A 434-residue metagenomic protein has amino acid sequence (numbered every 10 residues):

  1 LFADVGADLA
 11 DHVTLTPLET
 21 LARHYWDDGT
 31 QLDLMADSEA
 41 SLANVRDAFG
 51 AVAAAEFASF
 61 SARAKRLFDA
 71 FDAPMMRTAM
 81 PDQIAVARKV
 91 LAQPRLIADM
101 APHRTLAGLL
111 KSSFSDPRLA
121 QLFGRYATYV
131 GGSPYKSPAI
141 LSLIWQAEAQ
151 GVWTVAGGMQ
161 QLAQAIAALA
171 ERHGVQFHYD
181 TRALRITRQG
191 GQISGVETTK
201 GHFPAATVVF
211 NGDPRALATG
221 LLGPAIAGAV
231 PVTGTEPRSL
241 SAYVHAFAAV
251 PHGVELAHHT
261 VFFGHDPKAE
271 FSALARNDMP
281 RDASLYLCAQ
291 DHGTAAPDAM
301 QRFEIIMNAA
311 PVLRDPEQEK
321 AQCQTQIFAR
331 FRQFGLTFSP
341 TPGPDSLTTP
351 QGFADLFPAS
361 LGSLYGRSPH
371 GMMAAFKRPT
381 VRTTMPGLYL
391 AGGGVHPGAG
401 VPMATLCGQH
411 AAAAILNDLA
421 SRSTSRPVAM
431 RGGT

Functional and structural regions predicted by a protein language model:
L1-L21: N-terminal FAD cofactor-binding segment of flavoenzymes
D27-K136: Rossmann-like flavin
D116-V130, Y286, T337-P397: A glycine-rich dinucleotide-binding beta-alpha-beta segment and adjacent secondary-structure elements that constitute
S142-I193, E197-T199: Helical element adjacent to the flavin cofactor pocket in flavoenzyme catalytic cores
L184-P297, R431: Mid-domain catalytic core of redox enzymes that form a hydrophobic substrate pocket/lid adjacent to a catalytic redox
R188, N417-T434: Active-site-proximal substrate-binding core of FAD-dependent oxidoreductases
V250-A354: C-terminal segments that line or cap access tunnels to active or ligand-binding sites in enzymes and enzyme-associated
G393-L419: A conserved FAD-binding loop/helix module that cradles the flavin
